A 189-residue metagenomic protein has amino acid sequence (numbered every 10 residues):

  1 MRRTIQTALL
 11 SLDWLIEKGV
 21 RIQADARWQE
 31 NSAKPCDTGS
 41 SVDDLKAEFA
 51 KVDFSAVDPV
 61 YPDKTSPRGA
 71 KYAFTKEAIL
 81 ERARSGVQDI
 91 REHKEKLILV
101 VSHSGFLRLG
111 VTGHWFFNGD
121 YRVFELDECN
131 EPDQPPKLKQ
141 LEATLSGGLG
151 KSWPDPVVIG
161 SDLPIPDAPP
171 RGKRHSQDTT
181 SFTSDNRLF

Functional and structural regions predicted by a protein language model:
M1-D13, A73-A83, D127: Loop-to-helix element that buttresses phosphate recognition and phosphoryl-transfer chemistry
M1-S55, H114: Phosphate-coordination/substrate-recognition cap region in phosphate-metabolizing enzymes
A26-W28, D58, E125-E128: Residues at the C-termini of beta-strands that transition into short coil/loop
Q29-A33, R68-K76, V111-T112: Active-site rim elements
S32-K51, H93, R108-F189: Acidic, low-complexity terminal tails and accessory targeting/binding regions of phosphate-metabolizing enzymes
D53-F74: Short glycine/proline- and acidic residue-enriched helix-loop micro-motifs that form flexible lids or anion-recognition
I90-K96: Glycine-rich phosphate-binding loop signature in dinucleotide/nucleotide-binding domains
K96-S102: Generic beta-sheet signal
